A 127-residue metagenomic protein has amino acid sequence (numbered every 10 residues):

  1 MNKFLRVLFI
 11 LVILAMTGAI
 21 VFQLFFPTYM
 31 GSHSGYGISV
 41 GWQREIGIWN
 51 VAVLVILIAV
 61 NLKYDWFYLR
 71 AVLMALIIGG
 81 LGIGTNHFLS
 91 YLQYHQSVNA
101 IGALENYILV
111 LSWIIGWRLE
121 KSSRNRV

Functional and structural regions predicted by a protein language model:
N2-I13, Y68-L76: Interfacial segments of alpha-helical transmembrane regions
F4-V7, M16-G41: Membrane-helix boundary elements
L14-Q23, V40-N61, I78: Core segments of alpha-helical transmembrane spans in multipass integral membrane proteins
S32-W42, H95-N106: Non-cytosolic membrane-interface motifs at loop->transmembrane helix junctions
N50-V53, A71-F88, Y107-W113: Hydrophobic alpha-helical membrane segments
I56-M74: Juxtamembrane helix-break-helix junctions at the cytosolic face of small multi-pass alpha-helical membrane proteins
L62-F67, G84-G102: Membrane-helix boundary connector in multi-pass membrane proteins
I108-V127: Membrane-water interface at the C-terminal end of transmembrane alpha helices
